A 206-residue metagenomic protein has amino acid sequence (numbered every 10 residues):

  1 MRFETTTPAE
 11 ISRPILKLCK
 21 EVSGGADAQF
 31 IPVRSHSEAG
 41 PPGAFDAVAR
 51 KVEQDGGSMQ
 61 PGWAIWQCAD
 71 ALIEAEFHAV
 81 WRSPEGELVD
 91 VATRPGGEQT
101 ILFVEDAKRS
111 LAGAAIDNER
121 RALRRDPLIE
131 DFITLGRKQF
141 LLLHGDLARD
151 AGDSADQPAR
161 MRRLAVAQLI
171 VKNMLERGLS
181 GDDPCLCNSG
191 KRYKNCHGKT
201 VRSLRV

Functional and structural regions predicted by a protein language model:
M1-L186, K191-N195, K199-V206: A structural boundary/capping signal
